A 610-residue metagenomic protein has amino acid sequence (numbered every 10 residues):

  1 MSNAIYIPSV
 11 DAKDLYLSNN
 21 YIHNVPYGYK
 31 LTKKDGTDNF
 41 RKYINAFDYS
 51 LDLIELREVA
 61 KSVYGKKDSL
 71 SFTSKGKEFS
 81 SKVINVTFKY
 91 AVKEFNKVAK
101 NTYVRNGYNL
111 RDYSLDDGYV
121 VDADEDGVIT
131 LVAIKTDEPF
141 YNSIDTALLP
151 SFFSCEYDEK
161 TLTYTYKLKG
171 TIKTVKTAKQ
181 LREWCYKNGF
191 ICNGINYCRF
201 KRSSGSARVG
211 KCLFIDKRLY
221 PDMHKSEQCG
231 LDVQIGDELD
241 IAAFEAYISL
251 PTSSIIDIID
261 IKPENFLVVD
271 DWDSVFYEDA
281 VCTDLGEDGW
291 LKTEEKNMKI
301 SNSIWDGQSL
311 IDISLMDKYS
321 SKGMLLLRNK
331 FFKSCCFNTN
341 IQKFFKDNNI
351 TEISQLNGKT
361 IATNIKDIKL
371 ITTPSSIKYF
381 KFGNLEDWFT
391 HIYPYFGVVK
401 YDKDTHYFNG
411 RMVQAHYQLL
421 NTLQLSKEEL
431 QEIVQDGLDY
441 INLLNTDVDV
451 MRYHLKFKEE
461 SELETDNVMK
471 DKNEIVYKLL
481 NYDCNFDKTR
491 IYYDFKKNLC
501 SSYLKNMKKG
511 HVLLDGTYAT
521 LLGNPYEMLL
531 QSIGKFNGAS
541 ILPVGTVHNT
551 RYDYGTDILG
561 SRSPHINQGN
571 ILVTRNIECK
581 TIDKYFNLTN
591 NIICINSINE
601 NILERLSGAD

Functional and structural regions predicted by a protein language model:
M1-G608: Conserved small-residue
